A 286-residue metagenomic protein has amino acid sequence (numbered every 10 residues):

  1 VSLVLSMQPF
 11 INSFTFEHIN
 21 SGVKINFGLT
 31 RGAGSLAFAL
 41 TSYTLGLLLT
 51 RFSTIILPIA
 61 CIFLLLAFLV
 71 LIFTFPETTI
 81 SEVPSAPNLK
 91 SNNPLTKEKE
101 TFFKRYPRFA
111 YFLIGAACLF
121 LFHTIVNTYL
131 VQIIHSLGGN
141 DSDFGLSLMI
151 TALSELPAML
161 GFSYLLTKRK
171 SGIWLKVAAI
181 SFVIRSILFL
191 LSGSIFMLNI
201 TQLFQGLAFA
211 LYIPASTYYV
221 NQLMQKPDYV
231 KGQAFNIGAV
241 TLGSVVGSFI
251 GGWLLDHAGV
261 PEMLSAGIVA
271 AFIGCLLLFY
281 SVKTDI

Functional and structural regions predicted by a protein language model:
L5-N20, L211-Q225: Intracellular juxtamembrane helix-capping segments at the cytosolic ends of symmetry-related transmembrane helices
S21-A33, D141, M224-N236: Loop-to-transmembrane helix entry/capping segments in MFS-fold secondary transporters and related SLC/MFSD carriers
L49-T50, A158-K170, L255-D256: Helix-to-loop junctions at the C-terminal end of transmembrane segments in multipass secondary transporters
L57-T74, M263-S281: Symmetry-related core transmembrane helices of the 12-TM Major Facilitator Superfamily/SLC fold
P76-I114: Juxtamembrane intracellular "pre-TM" segments in multi-pass secondary transporters
R108-S147, I213: Helix-loop boundary and gating motifs at the non-cytosolic
I173-L188, I268: Structural signature of the two symmetry-related core transmembrane helices
Y229-H257: A late C-terminal transmembrane helix in Major Facilitator Superfamily
